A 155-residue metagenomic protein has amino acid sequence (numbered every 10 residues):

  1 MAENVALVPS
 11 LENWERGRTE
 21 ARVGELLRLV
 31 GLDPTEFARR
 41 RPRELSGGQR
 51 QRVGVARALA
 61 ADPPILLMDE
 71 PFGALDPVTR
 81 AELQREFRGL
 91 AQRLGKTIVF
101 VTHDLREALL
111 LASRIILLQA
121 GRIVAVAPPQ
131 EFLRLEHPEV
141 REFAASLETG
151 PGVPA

Functional and structural regions predicted by a protein language model:
A2-S10, E20, G24: Short helical segment in ABC ATPase nucleotide-binding domains corresponding to the A-loop/adjacent helical element
R40-L45, Q49: Conserved ABC ATPase signature
V55: Hydrophobic anchor residue at the start of the ABC signature
A60-P64: A short, proline-enriched helix->beta-strand linker immediately N-terminal to the Walker B motif in ABC-type P-loop
L66-D69: Catalytic Walker B motif of ABC-type/P-loop ATPase nucleotide-binding domains
A120-G121: Conserved ABC ATPase "signature" C-loop
V126-A127: ABC ATPase "signature
